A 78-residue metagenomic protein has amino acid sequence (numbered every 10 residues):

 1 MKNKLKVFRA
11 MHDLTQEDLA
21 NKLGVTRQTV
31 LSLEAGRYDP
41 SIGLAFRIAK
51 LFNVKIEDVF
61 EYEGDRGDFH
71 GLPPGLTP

Functional and structural regions predicted by a protein language model:
N3-K22, G75: Short basic helix-loop element that most often maps to the first helix and adjoining turn of HTH DNA-binding modules
G24, G43-D58: DNA major-groove recognition helix of helix-turn-helix/homeodomain DNA-binding modules
V25-Y38: Recognition helix of helix-turn-helix/homeodomain-like DNA-binding domains that insert into the DNA major groove
A35, V54, G64: Short, conserved catalytic or interaction motifs in soluble domains
F60-P78: Short, charged recognition helix plus adjacent turn of helix-turn-helix-like nucleic-acid-binding domains
